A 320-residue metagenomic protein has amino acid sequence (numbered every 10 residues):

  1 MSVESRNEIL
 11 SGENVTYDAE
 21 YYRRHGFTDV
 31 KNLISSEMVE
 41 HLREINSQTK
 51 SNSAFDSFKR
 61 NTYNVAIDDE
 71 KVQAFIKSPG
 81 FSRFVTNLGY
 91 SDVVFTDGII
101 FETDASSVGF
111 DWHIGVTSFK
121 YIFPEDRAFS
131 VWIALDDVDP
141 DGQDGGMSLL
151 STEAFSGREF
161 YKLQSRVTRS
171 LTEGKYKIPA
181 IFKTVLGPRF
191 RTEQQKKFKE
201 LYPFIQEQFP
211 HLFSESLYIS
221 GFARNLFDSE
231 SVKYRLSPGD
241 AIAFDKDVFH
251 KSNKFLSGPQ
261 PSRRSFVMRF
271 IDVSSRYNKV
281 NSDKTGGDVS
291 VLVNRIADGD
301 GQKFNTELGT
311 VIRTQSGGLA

Functional and structural regions predicted by a protein language model:
M1-H25, V30-F123, N281, L292-V293: Non-heme Fe(II)-dependent double-stranded beta-helix
G12, Y17, K50-N52, Q195-K199 (+4 more regions): Non-heme Fe(II)/2-oxoglutarate
F27, D126-W132, D144, S231-K233 (+1 more regions): Extracellular structured ligand-interaction cores
I34-S36, I100-E102, T117, V138-P140 (+4 more regions): Short, solvent-exposed loop/turn segments at secondary-structure junctions
V108-I114, Y121-F123, D141-L150, R158-L163 (+1 more regions): A short secondary-structure junction signal
W112-V116, S220-F227, S282-K284: Short, surface-exposed loop/helix-turn segments at secondary-structure junctions that function as lids/hinges flanking
K120-D141, R235-P238, A243, R269-V273: Short, conserved beta-strand element in jelly-roll/cupin
G142-V248: Double-stranded beta-helix
